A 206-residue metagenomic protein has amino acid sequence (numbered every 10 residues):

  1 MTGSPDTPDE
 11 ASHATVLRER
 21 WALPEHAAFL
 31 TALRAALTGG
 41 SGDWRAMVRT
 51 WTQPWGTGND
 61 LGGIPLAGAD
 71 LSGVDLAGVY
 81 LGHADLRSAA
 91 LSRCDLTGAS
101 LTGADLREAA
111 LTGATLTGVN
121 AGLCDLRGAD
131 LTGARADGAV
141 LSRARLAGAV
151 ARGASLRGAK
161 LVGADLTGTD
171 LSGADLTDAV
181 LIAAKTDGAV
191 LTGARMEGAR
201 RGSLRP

Functional and structural regions predicted by a protein language model:
T2-P5, E10-A11, W21, G39-P206: Tandem repeat scaffolds
V16-L30, R34, T38: N-terminal coiled-coil initiation/transition segments in long coiled-coil scaffolds
